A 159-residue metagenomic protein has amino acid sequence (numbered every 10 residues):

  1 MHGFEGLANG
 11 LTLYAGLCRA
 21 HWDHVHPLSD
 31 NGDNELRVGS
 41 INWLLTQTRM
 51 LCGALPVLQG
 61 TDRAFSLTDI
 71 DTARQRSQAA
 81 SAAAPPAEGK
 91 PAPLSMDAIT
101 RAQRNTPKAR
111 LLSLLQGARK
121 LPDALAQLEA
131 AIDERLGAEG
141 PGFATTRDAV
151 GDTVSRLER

Functional and structural regions predicted by a protein language model:
M1-E5, L13-R159: Polyanionic, low-complexity intrinsically disordered segments
